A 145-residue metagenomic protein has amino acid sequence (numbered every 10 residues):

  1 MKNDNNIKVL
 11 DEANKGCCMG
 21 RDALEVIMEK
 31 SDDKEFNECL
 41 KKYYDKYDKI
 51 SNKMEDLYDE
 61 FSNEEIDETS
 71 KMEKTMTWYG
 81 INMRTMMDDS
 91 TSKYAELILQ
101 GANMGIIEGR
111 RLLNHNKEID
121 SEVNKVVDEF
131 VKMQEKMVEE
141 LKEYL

Functional and structural regions predicted by a protein language model:
K2-S31, K93-K117: Alpha-helical bundle segments that constitute or directly flank the non-heme di-iron/ferroxidase center
N5-A13, K34-N52, T91-L97, S121-M133: Alpha-helical scaffold segments that form or flank carboxylate-/histidine-based iron centers
A13, G20, I27, I50 (+6 more regions): Amphipathic alpha-helices that form helix-helix packing interfaces
A23-I27, K41-K42, M54, E68 (+6 more regions): General "foldedness" signal
S31-K34, M54-L57, F61-E64, N116 (+1 more regions): Hydrophobic stripe of amphipathic alpha-helices that form coiled-coil interfaces
N52, D56-E96, Q100-M104: Carboxylate-rich helix-loop segments that flank metal/cofactor sites and access channels in metalloenzymes
Y94, G101-L145: Preference for long, well-ordered alpha-helical segments
